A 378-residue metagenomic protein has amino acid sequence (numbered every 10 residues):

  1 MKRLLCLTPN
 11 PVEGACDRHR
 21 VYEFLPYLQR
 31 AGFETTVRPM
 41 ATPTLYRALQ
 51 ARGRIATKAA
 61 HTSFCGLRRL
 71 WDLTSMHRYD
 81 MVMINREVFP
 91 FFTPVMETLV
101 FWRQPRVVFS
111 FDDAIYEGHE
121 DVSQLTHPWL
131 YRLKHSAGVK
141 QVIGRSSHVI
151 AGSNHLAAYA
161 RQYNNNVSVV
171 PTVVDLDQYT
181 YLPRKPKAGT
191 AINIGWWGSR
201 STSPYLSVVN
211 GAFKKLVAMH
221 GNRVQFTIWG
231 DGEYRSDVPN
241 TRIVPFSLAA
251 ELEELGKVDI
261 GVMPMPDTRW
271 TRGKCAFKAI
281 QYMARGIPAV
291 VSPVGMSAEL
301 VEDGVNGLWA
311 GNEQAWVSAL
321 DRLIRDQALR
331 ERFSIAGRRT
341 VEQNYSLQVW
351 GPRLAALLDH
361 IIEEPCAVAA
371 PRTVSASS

Functional and structural regions predicted by a protein language model:
V12-Y27, A31, V37, V174-Y181 (+1 more regions): Conserved catalytic-core segment of nucleotide-activated headgroup transferases in glycan assembly
A41-I55, V107-K140, D175-D177, G189 (+1 more regions): Acceptor-binding helix/loop patch of EC 2.4 sugar-transfer enzymes, predominantly nucleotide-sugar-dependent
G66-R78, F92, M96-F111, I115-G118 (+1 more regions): Membrane-proximal helix-turn-helix segments that form the acceptor-binding/catalytic region of lipid-linked
H155, V173: Carbohydrate-associated surface elements
P204, A249-A284, V291-E299: Nucleotide-sugar-dependent
V301-Q314, R322-A328: Conserved acidic donor-binding segment of nucleotide-sugar-dependent glycosyltransferases
R322, L329-N344, W350-A356: A short, well-ordered alpha-helix in the C-terminal region of glycosyltransferases
L347-S378: C-terminal alpha-helical cap of glycosyltransferases
